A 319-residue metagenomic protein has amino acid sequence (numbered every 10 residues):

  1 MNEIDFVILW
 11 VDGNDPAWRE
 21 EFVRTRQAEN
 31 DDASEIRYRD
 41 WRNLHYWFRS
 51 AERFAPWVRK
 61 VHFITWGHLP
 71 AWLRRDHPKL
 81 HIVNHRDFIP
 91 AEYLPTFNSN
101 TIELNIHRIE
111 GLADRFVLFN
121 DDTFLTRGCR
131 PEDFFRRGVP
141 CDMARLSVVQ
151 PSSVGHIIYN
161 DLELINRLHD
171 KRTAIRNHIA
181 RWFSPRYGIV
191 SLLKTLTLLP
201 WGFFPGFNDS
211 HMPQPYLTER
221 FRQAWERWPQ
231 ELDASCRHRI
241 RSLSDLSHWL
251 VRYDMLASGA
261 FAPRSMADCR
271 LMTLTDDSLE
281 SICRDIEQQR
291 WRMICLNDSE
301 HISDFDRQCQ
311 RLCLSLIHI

Functional and structural regions predicted by a protein language model:
G13-R39: A solvent-exposed, charged loop/short amphipathic helix patch at secondary-structure junctions
N14-W18, L69-R74, F124-G128, D133-R136 (+2 more regions): Short catalytic/ligand-binding loop motif for oxyanion handling, primarily in non-cytosolic enzymes, centered on
S50-V58: Short, acidic, metal-binding catalytic loop of nucleotide-sugar glycosyltransferases
L69, I106-S147: GT-A fold catalytic core of metal-dependent nucleotide-sugar glycosyltransferases, centered on the diacidic
L69-L112: Active-site-proximal specificity loops/subdomain of glycosyltransferases
A144-S235: Long, charge-rich alpha-helical interaction segments
S244-L312: Extended hydrophobic/aromatic segments used for targeting, binding, or gating
I317-I319: Conserved small/polar residues in nucleotide/adenosyl-binding loops
